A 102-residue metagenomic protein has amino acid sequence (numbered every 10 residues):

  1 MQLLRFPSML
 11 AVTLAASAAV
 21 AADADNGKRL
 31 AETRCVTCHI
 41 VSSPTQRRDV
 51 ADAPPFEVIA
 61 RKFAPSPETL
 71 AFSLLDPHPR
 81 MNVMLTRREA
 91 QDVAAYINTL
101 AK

Functional and structural regions predicted by a protein language model:
M1-L10: Bacterial N-terminal signal peptides that target proteins for export
Q2, T45-Q46, E68: A short, ordered amphipathic alpha-helix with a cationic face
A16-A18, A22: N-terminal signal peptide c-region/cleavage motif recognized by signal peptidases
V20, S42, A60-F63: Flexible interhelical turns and helix-capping residues at alpha-helix boundaries within structured domains
A22-D52, D76-R80, T99-K102: Periplasmic/extracellular electron-transfer cofactor-ligation site, primarily the c-type cytochrome heme-c attachment
A51-A101: Extracytoplasmic electron-transfer domains, predominantly the class I c-type cytochrome c fold
